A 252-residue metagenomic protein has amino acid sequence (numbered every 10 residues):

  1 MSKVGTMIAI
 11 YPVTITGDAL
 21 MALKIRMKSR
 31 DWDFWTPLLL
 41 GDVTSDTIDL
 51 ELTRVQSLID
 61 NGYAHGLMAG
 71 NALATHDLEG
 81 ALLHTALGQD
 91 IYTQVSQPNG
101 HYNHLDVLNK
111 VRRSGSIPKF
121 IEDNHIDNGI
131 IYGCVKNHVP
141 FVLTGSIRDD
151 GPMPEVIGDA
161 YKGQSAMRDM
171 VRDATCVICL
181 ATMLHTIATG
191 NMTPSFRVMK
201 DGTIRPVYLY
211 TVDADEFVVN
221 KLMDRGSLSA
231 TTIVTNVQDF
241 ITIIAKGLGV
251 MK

Functional and structural regions predicted by a protein language model:
M1-P12, L108-S114: Gly-rich Lys/Arg/Thr-decorated short loops/hinges at beta-loop-alpha junctions or inter-strand turns that position
V4, A9-L39, I48: Intrinsically disordered, low-complexity linker/loop segments enriched in Gly/Pro and charged/polar residues
A19, L39-D42, G66-G70, F141-S146 (+2 more regions): General beta-strand structural signal in soluble alpha/beta enzymes
L23-L38, L58, G133-K136, D169-A174: Glycine-rich phosphate/diphosphate-binding loops that line cofactor/substrate pockets in enzymes
I25, V43, T47, R54-L58 (+2 more regions): Active-site loop-to-helix "anion-binding N-cap" substructures in soluble metabolic enzymes
G41-D49, A72-T75, D149-D150, T182-I187: Gly/Ser/Thr-rich loops at beta-strand to alpha-helix junctions that form or flank small-molecule/cofactor-binding
I48-L52, Q56-K110, C179: Active-site histidine-anchored catalytic micro-motif
I91-V139, S146-V177, T182-K252: C-terminal functional extensions of proteins
